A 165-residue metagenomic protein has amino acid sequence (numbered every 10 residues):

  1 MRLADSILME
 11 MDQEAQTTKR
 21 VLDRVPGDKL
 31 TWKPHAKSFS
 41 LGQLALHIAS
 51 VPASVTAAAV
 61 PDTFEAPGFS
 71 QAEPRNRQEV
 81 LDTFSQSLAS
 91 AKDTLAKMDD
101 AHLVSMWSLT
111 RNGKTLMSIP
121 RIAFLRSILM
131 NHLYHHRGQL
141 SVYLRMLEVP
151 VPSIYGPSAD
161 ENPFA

Functional and structural regions predicted by a protein language model:
M1-L3, P67-G68: Short, contiguous pre-domain boundary segments
L3-L8, N76-L81, M130: Active-site rim elements
A4-M9, A96-D100: Active-site-proximal helix-loop elements at catalytic-domain edges
L8-D23, G27-S70, T110-A165: Short, contiguous alpha-helical
A57-A101: Helix-adjacent hinge/juxtasegments
L88-H102, I128, P157-A165: Short flexible/disordered coil segments
K97-G113: Acidic catalytic patch
